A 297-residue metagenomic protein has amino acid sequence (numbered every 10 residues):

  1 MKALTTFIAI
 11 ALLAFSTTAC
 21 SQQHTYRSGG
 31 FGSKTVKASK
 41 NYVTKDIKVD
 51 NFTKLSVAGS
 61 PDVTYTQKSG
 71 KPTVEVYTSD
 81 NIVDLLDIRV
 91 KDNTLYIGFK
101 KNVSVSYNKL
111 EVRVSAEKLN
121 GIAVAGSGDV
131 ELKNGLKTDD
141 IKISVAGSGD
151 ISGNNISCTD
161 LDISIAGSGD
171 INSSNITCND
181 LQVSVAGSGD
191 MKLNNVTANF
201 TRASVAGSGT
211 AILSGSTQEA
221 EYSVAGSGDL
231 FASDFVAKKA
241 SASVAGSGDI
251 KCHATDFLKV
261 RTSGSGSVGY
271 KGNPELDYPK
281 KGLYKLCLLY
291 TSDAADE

Functional and structural regions predicted by a protein language model:
T5-I10, F15, A19-V83, T94-E117 (+2 more regions): Short acidic/polar N-terminal linker immediately downstream of export determinants
K45-D46, T53-Y65, E111-V114, K118-L289: Extended, compositionally simple hydrophobic/Ser/Thr-rich segments that build repetitive fibrous architectures
Y290-A295: Conserved small/polar residues in nucleotide/adenosyl-binding loops
